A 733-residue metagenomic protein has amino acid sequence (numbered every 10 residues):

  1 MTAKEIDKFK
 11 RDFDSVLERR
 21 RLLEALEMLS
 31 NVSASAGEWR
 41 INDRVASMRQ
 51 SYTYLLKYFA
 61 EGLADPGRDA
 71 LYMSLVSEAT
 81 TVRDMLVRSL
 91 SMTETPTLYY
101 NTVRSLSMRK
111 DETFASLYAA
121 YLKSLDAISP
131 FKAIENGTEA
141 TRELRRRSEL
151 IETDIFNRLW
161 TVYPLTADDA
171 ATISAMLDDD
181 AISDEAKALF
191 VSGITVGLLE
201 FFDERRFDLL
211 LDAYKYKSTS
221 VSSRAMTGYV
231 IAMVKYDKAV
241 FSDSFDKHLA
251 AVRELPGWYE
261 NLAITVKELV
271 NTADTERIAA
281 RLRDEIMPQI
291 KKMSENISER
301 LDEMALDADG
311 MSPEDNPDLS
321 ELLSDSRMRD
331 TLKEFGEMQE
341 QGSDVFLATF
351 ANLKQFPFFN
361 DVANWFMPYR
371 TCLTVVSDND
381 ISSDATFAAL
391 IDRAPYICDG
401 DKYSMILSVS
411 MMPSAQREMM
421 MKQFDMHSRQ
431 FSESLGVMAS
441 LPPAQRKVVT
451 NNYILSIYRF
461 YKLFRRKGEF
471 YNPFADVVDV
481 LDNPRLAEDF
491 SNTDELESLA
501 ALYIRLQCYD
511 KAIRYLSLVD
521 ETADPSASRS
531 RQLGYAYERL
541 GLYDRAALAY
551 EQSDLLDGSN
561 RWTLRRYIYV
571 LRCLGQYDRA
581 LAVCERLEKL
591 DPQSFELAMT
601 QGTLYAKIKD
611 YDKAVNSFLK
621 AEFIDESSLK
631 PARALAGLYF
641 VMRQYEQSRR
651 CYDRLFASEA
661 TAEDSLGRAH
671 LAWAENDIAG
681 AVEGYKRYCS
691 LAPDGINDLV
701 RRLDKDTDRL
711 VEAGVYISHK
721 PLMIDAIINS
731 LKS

Functional and structural regions predicted by a protein language model:
M1-K8, F13-L17, Y100-T113, T138-R147 (+3 more regions): TPR-adjacent "capping" and linker segments in tetratricopeptide-repeat scaffold/adaptor proteins
A225, E495, R529, T563 (+4 more regions): TPR alpha-solenoid repeat register
N364-D557, R566-Y569: Alpha-solenoid helical-repeat scaffolds
L518-E521, E551-L555, E585-K589, L619-F623 (+2 more regions): Conserved structural position within tetratricopeptide repeats
